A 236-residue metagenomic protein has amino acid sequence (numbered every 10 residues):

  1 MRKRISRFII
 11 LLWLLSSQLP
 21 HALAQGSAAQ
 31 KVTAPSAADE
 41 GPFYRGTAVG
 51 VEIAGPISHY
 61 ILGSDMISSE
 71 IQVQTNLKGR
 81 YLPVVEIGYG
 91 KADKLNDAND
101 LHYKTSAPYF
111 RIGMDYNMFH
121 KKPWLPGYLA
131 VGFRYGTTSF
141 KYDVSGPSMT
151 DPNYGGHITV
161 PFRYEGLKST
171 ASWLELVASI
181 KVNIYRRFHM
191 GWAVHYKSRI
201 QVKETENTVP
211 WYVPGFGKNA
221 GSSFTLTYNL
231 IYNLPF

Functional and structural regions predicted by a protein language model:
A22-N76, I231-F236: Short glycine/proline- and aromatic-enriched beta-strand/turn motifs that initiate or cap beta-hairpins
P35-R45, R80, H120-Y128, I184-M190 (+1 more regions): Short loop/turn motifs that connect adjacent beta-strands in outer-membrane beta-barrel proteins
R45-V51, P83-V85, F110-I112, G127-F133 (+3 more regions): Transmembrane beta-strands of outer-membrane beta-barrel proteins
I53-H59, Y89-D93, Y116-M118, Y135-K141 (+2 more regions): Transmembrane beta-strands of outer-membrane beta-barrel pores
S58-Y60, G88, A92-A107, F140-D151 (+3 more regions): Extracellular/periplasm-exposed beta-strand and loop segments of Gram-negative cell-envelope proteins, dominated by
I61-L62, I67, G166-H189, A193 (+1 more regions): Outer-membrane beta-barrel transmembrane strands
I61-M118: Glycine- and aromatic-enriched membrane insertion/assembly motifs of diderm outer-membrane and organelle channel
R111, D115, A220-F236: Outer-membrane beta-barrel "beta-signal"
